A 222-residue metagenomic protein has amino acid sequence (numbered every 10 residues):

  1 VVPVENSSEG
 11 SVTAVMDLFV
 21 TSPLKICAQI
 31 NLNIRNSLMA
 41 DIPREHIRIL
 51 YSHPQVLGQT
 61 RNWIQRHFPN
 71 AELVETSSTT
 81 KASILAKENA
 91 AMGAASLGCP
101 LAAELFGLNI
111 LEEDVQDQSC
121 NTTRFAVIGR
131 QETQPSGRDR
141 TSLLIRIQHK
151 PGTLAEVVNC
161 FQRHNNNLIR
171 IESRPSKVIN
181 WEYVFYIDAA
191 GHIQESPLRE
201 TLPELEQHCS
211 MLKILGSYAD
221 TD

Functional and structural regions predicted by a protein language model:
V1-D222: Domain-level signature for soluble enzymes in the chorismate/prephenate branch of the shikimate pathway
